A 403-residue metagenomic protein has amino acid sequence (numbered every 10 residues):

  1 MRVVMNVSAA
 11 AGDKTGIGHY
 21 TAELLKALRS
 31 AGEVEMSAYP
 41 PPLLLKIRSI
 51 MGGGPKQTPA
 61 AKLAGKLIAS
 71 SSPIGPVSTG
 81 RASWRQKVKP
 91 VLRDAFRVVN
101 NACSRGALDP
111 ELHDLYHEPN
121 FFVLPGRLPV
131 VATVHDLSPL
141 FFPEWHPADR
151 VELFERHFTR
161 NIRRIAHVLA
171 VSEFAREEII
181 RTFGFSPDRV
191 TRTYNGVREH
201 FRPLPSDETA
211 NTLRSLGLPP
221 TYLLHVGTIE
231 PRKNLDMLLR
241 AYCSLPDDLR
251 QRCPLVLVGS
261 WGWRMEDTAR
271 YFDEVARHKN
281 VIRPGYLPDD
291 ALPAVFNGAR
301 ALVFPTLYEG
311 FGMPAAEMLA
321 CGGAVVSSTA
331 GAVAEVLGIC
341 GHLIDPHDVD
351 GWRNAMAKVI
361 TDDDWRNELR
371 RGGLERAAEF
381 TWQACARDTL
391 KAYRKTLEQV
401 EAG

Functional and structural regions predicted by a protein language model:
M1-G403: Carbohydrate transferase catalytic cores enriched for Leloir-type hexosyltransferases
